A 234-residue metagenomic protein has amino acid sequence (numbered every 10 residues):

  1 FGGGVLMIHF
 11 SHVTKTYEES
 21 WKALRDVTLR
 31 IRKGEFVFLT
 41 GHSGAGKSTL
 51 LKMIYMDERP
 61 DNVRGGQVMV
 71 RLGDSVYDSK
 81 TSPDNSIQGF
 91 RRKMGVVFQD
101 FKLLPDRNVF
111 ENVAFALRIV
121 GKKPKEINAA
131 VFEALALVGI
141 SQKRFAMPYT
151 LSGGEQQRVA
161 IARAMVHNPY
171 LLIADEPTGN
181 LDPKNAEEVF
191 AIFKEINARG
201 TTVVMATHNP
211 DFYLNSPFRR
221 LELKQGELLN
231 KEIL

Functional and structural regions predicted by a protein language model:
T40-H42: The feature captures the beta-strand-to-loop junction immediately N-terminal to the Walker
Y55: Helix-to-loop junction immediately C-terminal to a conserved catalytic motif
Q67-G89: ABC ATPase NBD Q-loop/coupling interface
R107-F115: Short coil-to-helix segment of the ABC ATPase nucleotide-binding domain corresponding to the Q-loop/switch region
M147-L151, E155-Q157: Conserved ABC ATPase signature
V166-Y170: A short, proline-enriched helix->beta-strand linker immediately N-terminal to the Walker B motif in ABC-type P-loop
L172-D175: Catalytic Walker B motif of ABC-type/P-loop ATPase nucleotide-binding domains
